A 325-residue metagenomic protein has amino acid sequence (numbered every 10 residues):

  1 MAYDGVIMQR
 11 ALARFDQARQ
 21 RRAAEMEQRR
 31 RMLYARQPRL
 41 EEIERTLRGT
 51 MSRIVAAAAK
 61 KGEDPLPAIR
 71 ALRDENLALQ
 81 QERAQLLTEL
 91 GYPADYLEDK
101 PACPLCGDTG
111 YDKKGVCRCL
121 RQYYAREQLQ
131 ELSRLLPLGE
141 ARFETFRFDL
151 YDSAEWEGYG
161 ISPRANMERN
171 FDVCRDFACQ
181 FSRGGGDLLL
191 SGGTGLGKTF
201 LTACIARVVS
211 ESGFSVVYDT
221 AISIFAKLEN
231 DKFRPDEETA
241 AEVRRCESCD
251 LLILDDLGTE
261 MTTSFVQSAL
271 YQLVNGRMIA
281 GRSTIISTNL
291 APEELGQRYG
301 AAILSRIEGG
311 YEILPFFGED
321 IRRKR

Functional and structural regions predicted by a protein language model:
A2-E44: Short, charge/polar-rich alpha-helical segments
R22, R36-A57, L79-L86: Non-transmembrane amphipathic alpha-helical segments
L90-A141: Interdomain "pre-motor" coupling segment immediately N-terminal to P-loop NTPase/helicase cores
G139-L188: Pre-Walker A (pre-P-loop) alpha-helix and adjacent loop at the N terminus of AAA/AAA+ ATPase modules, a conserved
E155-S162, E168-N170, S210-S248, S264: Short glycine-rich substrate-engagement loop in P-loop NTPases that contacts/grips substrate
G184-L201: Walker A/P-loop nucleotide-binding motif
G186, F214-S215, S248-L251, A280-I286: Loop/turn-to-beta-strand initiation segments
I224-D231, E237, L257-R325: Replace "adjacent to P-loop NTPase cores in ATP/GTP-dependent enzymes" with "adjacent to NTP-binding cores
